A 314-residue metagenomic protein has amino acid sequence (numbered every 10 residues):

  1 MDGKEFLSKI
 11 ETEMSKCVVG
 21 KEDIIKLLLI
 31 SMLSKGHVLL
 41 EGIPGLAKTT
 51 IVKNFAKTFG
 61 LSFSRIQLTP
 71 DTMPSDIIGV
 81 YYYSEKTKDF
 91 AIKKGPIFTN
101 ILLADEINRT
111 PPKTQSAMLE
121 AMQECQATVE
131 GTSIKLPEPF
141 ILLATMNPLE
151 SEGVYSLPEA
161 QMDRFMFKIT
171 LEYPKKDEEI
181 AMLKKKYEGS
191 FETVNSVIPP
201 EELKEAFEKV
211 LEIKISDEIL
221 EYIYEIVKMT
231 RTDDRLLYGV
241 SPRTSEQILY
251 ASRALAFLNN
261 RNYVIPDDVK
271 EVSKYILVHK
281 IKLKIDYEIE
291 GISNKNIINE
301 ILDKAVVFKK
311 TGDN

Functional and structural regions predicted by a protein language model:
M1, T232-N314: C-terminal engagement/docking regions of AAA+ P-loop ATPases
D2-L46: Pre-Walker A (pre-P-loop) alpha-helix and adjacent loop at the N terminus of AAA/AAA+ ATPase modules, a conserved
L27-I30, Y83-L103: Conserved alpha-helical scaffold flanking the Walker A/P-loop in AAA+ ATPase domains
M32-T69: Walker A/P-loop
G42, D105-E106, A117: Walker B catalytic acidic pair
I43, I77, T145: P-loop (Walker A) phosphate-binding loop of NTP-binding proteins
S84-D89, T110, T114, M122-I198 (+2 more regions): Canonical AAA+ ATPase core
T193-I248: Conserved AAA+ ATPase small/helical "lid" subdomain
